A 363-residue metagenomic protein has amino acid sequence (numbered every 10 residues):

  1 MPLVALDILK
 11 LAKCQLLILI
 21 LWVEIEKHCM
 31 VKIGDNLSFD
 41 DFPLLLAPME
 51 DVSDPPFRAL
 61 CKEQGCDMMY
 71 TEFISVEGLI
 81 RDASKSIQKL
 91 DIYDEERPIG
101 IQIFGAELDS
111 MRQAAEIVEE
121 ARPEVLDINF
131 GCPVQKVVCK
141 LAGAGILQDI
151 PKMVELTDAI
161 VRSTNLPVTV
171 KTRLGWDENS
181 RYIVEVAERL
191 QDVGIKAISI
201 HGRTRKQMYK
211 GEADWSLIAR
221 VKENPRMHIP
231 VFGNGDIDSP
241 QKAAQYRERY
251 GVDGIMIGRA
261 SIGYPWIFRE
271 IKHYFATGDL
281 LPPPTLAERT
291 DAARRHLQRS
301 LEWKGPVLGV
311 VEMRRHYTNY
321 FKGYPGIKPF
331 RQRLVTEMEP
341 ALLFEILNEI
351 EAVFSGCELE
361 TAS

Functional and structural regions predicted by a protein language model:
I25-D41, L45, E50, P55-P56 (+7 more regions): Alpha/beta catalytic cores of nucleotide-metabolism and tRNA/nucleoside-modifying enzymes
C29-G34, D40, M49-E124: Glycine-rich, positively charged N-terminal anion/phosphate-binding segment
L46, C61, E72, I101 (+6 more regions): Conserved, mostly hydrophobic/aromatic
M49-D51, I74-V76, F104-A106, G131-P133 (+4 more regions): Active-site beta-loop-alpha junctions enriched in small/polar residues
T71, V125-P133, V193-G202, I257-A260: Non-cysteine beta-strand/loop elements that form the S-adenosyl-L-methionine
L79-S86, Q135-A159, Q207-A219, W266-F268: Active-site-adjacent beta->alpha loops and helix N-cap segments on the catalytic face of soluble alpha/beta enzymes
P98-L166, R173-R181: Active-site beta->alpha loop and helix N-cap motifs at the rims of alpha/beta catalytic domains
